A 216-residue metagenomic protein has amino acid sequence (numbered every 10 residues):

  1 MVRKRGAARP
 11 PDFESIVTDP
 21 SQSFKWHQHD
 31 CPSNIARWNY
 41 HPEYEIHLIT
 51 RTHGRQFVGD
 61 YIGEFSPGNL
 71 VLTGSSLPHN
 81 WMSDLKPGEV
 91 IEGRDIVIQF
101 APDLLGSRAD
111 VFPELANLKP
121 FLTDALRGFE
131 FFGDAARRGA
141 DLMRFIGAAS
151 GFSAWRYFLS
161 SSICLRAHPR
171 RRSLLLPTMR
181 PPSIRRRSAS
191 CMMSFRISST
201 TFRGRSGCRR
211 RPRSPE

Functional and structural regions predicted by a protein language model:
M1-L70, N80: Generic protein-terminus/edge-of-domain signal
V2-A7, E14-T18, Q22, S75-F145: A hydrophobic/aromatic-rich effector-binding and dimerization subdomain of bacterial HTH-type transcriptional regulators
D30-S33, D60, L85, S198 (+1 more regions): Short, well-ordered turn and helix-capping elements at secondary-structure junctions
H41-E43, G93, F158: A general secondary-structure signal for short beta-strands and their flanking turns/coil in non-transmembrane regions
V58, D84-K86, R203: Short, flexible helix-adjacent loops and helix caps
S66-W81, F158-I163: Conserved long hydrophobic alpha-helices within structured protein cores
F129-A135, G147-P215: Short, Lys/Arg-enriched, Trp-marked, Pro/Gly-tolerant hinge/linker segments that flank
